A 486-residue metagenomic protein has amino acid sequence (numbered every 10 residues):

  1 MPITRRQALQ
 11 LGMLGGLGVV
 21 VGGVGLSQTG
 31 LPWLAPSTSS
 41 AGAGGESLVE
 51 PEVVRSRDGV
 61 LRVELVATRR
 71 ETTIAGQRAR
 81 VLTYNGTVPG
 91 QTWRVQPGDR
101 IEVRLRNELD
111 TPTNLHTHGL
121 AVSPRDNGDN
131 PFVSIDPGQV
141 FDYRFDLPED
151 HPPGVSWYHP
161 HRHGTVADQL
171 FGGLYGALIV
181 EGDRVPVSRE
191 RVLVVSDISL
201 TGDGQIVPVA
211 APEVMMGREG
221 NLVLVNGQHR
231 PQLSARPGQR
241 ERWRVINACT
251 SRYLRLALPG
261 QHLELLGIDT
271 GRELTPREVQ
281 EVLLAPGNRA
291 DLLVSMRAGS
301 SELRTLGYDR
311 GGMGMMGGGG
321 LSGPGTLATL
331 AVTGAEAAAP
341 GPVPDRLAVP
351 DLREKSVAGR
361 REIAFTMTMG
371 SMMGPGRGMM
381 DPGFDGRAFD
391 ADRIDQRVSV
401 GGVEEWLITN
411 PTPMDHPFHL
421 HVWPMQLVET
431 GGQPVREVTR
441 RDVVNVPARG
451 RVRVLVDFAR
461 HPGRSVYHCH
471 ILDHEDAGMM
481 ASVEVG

Functional and structural regions predicted by a protein language model:
M1-L17: N-terminal secretory signal peptides and thylakoid transit peptides that target proteins across membranes
T4, Y143-R144, P411: Feature for soluble, non-membrane regions of globular proteins
L11-G16, L26-A285, L292, A298 (+7 more regions): Histidine-centered copper-binding motifs that mark active-site loops of extracellular/periplasmic copper enzymes
A41, R310-L321, M369-M380: Extracellular/periplasmic low-complexity linear segments
T117-G119, R125-N130, S134, L265-P276 (+2 more regions): Active-site pocket scaffolds in enzymes
S156-H161, A298-D309, H461-L472: Short, surface-exposed ligand- or partner-binding patches at beta-edge/loop junctions that are enriched in aromatics
D351: Catalytic P-loop NTP-binding/switch module of NTPases
